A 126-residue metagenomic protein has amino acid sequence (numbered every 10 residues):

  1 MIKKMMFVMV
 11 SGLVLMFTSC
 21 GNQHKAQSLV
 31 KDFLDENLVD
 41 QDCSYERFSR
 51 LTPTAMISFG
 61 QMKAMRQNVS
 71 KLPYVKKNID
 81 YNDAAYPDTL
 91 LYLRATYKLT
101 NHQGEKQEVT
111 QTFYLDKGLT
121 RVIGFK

Functional and structural regions predicted by a protein language model:
M1-C20: Sec-dependent bacterial lipoprotein signal peptides
C20-K126: Cystatin/cathelin-like cysteine-protease inhibitor module
